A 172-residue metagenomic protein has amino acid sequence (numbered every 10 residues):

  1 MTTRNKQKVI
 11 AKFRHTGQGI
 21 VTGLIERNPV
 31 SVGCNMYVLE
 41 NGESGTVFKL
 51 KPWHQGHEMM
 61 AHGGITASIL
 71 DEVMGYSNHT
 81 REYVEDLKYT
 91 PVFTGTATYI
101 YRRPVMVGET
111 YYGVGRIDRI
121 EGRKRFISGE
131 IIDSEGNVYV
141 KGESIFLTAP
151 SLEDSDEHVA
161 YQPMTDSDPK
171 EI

Functional and structural regions predicted by a protein language model:
M1-F13, V105-V107, D118-I172: HotDog/MaoC-like acyl-thioester-processing domains
M1-Q55, D168-I172: Non-catalytic linker/capping segments at the edges of enzyme domains
S31, T94-T96, K124-F126: Short coil/loop residues immediately preceding or within conserved phosphate-binding loops of NTP-utilizing enzyme
N35, T98-I100, Y112-R116, S128-E130 (+1 more regions): Residues located in well-ordered beta-strands
E43, A61-L87: Active-site helix/loop of acyl-thioester processing domains in fatty-acid/polyketide metabolism, spanning hotdog-fold
F48-L50, Y101, T148: Hydrophobic residues in beta-strands and at strand termini
P52-G64: Short histidine-centered catalytic/ligand-binding loop motif
G75-Y112: Hydrophobic beta-strand-centered segment that forms part of the acyl-chain substrate-binding groove
